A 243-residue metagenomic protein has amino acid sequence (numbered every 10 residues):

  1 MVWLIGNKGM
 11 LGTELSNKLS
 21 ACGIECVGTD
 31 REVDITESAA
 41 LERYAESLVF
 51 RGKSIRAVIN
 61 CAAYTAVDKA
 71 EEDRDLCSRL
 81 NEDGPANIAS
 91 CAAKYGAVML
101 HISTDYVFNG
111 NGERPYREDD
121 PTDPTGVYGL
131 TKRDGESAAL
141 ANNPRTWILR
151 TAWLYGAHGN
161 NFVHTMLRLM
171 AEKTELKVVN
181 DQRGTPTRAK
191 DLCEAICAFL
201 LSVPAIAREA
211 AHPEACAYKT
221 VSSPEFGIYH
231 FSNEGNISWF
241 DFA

Functional and structural regions predicted by a protein language model:
M1-A21: N-terminal Rossmann NAD(P)H-binding glycine-rich loop of SDR-like oxidoreductase domains
I5, R56-C61, H101, H230: Rossmann-fold scaffold of SDR-type NAD(P)-dependent oxidoreductases
S20, I24-Y44: Adenosine-cofactor binding site in Rossmann-like domains, unifying the SAM/SAH pocket of S-adenosylmethionine-dependent
S38-E82: NAD(P)H-binding glycine-rich loop region in Rossmannoid oxidoreductase-like domains and their noncatalytic homologs
A66-D68, N109-N111, A157: Helix N-cap/beta-alpha junction loops of NAD(P)-dependent oxidoreductase domains
R79, G84-N87, K94, V107-L149 (+1 more regions): Catalytic helix-loop patch of NAD(P)-dependent Rossmann-fold dehydrogenases
S137-A198: NAD(P)-dependent short-chain dehydrogenase/reductase
A195, V203-P213, A217-A243: Mid/C-terminal beta-alpha module of Rossmann-like enzyme folds, strongest in SDR-family dehydrogenases/epimerases
